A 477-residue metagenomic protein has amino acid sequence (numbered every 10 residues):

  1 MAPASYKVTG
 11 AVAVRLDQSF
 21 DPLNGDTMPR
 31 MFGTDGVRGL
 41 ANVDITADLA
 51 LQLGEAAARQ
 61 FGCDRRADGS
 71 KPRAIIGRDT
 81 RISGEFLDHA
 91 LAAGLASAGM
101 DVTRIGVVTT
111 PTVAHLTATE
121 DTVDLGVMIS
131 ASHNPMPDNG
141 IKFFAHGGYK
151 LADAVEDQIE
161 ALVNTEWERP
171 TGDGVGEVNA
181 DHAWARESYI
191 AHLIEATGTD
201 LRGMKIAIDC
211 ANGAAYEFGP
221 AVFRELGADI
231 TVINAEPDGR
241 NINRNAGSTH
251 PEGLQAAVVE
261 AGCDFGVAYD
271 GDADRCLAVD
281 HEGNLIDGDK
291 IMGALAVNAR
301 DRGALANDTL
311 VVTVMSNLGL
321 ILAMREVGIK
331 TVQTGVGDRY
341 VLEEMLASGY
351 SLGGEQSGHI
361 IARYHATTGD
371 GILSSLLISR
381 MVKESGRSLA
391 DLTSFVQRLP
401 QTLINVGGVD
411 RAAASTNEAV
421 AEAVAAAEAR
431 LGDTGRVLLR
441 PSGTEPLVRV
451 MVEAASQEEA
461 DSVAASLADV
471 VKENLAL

Functional and structural regions predicted by a protein language model:
M1-A4, T9-A11: Intrinsically disordered, low-complexity segments enriched in serine/proline and basic residues
S19-A93, S97-A98, D124, H182-M204 (+1 more regions): An N-terminal, well-structured beta->alpha segment
F32-G33, I76, V102-V107, M128-I129 (+8 more regions): General beta-strand structural signal in soluble alpha/beta enzymes
L40, N139-A261: Gly/Ser/Thr-enriched, mixed-charge loops and adjacent short helices that form phosphate/oxyanion-binding elements
R59, C63, A67, R73-D138 (+1 more regions): N-terminal small/polar loop signature for handling phosphorylated ligands or for N-terminal nucleophile
T110, D157-I190, E195, H281-G354 (+1 more regions): Proline/glycine-rich low-complexity loops and linkers
F265, R302-L477: Phosphate-binding and adjacent anionic-ligand microenvironments
